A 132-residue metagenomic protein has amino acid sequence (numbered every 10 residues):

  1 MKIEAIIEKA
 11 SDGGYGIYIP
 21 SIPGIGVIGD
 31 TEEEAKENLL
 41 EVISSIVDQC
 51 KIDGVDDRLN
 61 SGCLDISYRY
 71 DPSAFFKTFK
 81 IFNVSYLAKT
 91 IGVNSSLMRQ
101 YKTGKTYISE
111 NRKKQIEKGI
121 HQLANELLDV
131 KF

Functional and structural regions predicted by a protein language model:
M1-G54, L59: DNA-contacting interfaces and partner/effector-binding or oligomerization modules in DNA-centric proteins
M1-I3, L40-K102, T106-N111, E126-F132: Short, charged, surface-exposed hinge/linker loops at domain edges that act as mobile lids or interdomain connectors
A35, K113-E117: Hydrophobic micro-packing sites on short alpha-helices
G119-E126: Residue cluster at the C-terminal edge of the helix-turn-helix DNA-binding motif
